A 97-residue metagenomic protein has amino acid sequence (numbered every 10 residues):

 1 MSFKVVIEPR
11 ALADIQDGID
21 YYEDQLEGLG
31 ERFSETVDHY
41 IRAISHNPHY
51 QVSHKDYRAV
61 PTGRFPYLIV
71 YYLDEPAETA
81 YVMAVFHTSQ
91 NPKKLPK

Functional and structural regions predicted by a protein language model:
M1-S34: Arg/Lys-rich, positively charged N-terminal/basic patches that mediate binding to nucleic acids
L12, D38, T88-S89: Alpha-helix N-cap/helix-start and coil->helix boundary motif
Q16-I19, D38-S45: Structural signal for well-ordered, non-membrane alpha-helices
E31, Y72-K97: Enriched for short, Lys/Arg-rich terminal
H39, N47-T79: Basic/aromatic recognition patch in beta-strand/loop cores that engages polyanionic ligands
